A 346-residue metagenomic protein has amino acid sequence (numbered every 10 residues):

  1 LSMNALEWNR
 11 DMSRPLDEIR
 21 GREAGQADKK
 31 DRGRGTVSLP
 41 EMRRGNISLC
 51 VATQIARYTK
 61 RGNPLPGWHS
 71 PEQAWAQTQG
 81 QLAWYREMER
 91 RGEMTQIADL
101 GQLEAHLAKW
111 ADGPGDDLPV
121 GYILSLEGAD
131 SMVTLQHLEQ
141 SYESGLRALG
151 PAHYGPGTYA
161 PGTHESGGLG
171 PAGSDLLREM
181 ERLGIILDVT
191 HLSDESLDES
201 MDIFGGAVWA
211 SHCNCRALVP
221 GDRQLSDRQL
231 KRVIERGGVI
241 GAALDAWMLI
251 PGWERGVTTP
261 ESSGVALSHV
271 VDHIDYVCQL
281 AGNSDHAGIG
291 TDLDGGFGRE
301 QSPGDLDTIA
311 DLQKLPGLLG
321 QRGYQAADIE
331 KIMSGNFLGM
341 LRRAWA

Functional and structural regions predicted by a protein language model:
L1-G167, P171, P220-A346: N-terminal hydrophobic targeting/anchoring segments and the immediately downstream early-domain regions of hydrolases
S166-D202, A207-H212: Loop-centered beta-sheet repeat module
L192, C213-C215, A243-W247: Histidine- and/or cysteine-centered catalytic micro-motif in compact active-site loops
E195-R236: Aromatic-anchored, glycine/proline-accented short structural segments that stabilize local strand-turns or short
